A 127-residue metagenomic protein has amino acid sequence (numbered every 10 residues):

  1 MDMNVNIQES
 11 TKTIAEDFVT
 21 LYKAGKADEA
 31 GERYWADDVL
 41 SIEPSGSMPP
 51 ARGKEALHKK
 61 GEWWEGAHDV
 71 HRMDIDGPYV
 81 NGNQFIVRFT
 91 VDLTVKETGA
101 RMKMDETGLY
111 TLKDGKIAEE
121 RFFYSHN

Functional and structural regions predicted by a protein language model:
M1-A24, R33, E55, K116-A118 (+1 more regions): Terminal "cap-and-tail" regions of soluble proteins that handle hydrophobic small molecules
Q8-E9, E16, D28-G82: A solvent-exposed, acidic/Ser-Thr-rich amphipathic alpha-helical stretch
W35, V91-L93, G108, F123-Y124: Short beta-strand segments enriched in hydrophobic/aromatic residues within well-folded beta-rich domains
L40, A100, K116-A118: Residue-level signal for well-ordered, solvent-exposed loop/turn and beta-edge residues enriched in charged/polar side
G66, L93-K103: Short, cysteine-centered beta-strand-loop-beta hairpins and adjacent loop/turn segments enriched in charged/polar
H71-M73, R88, M102-G108: Short, surface-exposed coil-to-beta transition loops
G82-V91: A short hydrophobic beta-strand element
D105-N127: Short beta-strand edge/turn micro-motifs at domain boundaries
